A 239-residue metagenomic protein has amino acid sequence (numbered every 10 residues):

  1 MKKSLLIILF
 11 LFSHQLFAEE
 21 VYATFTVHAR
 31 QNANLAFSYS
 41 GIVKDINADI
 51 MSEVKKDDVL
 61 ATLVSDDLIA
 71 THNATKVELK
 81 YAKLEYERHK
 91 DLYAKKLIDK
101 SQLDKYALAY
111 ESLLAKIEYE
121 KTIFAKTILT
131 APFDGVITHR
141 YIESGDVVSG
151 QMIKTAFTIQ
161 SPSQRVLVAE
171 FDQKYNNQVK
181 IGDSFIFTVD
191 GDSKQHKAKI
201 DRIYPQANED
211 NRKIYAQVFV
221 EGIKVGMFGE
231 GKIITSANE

Functional and structural regions predicted by a protein language model:
S4-S13: Sec-dependent N-terminal signal peptides
H14-A18: Sec/Tat signal peptide C-region and signal peptidase I cleavage site
V21-S38, A115-P132, F157-I159, R202-Q206: Short beta-strand-turn/beta-hairpin segments enriched in glycine/proline and small hydrophobics that form edge-strand
T26, D45-N47, E53-V59, T130-F171: Surface-exposed patches in structured soluble domains
T26-A61, N73-A74, K80-Y81: N-terminal targeting signals for Sec/Tat export/insertion, comprising classic cleavable signal peptides
D67-T122, R140: Alpha-helical coiled-coil segments
D183-K197: Low-complexity, intrinsically disordered, polar/proline/glycine/glutamine-rich protein-protein interaction regions
Q195-E239: Structural microfeature recognizing short secondary-structure transition sites
